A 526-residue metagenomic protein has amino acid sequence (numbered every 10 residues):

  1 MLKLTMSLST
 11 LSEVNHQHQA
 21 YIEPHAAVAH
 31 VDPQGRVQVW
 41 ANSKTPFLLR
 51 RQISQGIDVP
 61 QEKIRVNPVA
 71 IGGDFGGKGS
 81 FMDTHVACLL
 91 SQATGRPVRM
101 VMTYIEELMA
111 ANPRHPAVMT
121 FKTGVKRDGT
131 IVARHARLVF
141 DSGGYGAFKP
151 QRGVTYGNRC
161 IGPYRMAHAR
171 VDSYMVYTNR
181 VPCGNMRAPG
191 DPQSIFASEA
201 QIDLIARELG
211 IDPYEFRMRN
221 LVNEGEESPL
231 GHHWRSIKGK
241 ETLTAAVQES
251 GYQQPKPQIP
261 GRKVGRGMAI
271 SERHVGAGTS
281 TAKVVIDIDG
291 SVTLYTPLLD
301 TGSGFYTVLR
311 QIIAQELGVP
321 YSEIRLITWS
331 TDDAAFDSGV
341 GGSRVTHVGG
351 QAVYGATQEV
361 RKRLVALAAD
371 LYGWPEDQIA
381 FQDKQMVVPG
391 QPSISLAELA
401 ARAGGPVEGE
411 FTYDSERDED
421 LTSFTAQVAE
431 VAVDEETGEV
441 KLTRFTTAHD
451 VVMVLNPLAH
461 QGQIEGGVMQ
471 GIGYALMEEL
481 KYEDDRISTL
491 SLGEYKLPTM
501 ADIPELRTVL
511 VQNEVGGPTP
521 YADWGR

Functional and structural regions predicted by a protein language model:
M1-E241, A245-Q248, P257-R526: Cofactor-binding beta-sheet edge motifs in enzyme active sites
